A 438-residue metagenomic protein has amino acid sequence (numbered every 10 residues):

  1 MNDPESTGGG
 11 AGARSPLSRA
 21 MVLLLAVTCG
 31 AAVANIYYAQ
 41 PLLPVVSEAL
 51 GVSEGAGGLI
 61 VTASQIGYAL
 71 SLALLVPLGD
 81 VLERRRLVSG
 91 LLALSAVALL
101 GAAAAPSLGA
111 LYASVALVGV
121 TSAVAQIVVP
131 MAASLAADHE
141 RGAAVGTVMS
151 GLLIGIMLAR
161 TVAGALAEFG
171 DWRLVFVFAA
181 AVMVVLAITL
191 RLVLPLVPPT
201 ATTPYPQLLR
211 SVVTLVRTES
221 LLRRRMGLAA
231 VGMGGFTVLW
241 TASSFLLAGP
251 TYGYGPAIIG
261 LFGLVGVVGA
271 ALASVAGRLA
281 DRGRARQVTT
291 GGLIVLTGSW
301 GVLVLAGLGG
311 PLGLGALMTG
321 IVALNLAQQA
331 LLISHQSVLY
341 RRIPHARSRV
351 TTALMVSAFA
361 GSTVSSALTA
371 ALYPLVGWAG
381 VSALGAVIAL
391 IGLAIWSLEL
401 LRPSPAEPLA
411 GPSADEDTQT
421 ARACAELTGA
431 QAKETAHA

Functional and structural regions predicted by a protein language model:
T7-S15, L194-G227: Juxtamembrane intracellular "pre-TM" segments in multi-pass secondary transporters
L70-L108: Conserved MFS/SLC helix-loop-helix module at the cytosolic interface between two early adjacent transmembrane helices
S71-E83, L272-A285, Y373: Helix-to-loop junctions at the C-terminal end of transmembrane segments in multipass secondary transporters
R86-L100, A180, Q287-V302, A386: Structural signature of the two symmetry-related core transmembrane helices
V115-L152: Cytoplasmic helix-loop-helix junction between adjacent transmembrane helices in 12-TM secondary transporters
E140, G146-L194: Helix-loop-helix hairpin linking two adjacent transmembrane segments in secondary transporters
Q287-S334: C-terminal transmembrane helical hairpin of 12-TM major facilitator-type secondary transporters
R341-W378, L384-G385: A late C-terminal transmembrane helix in Major Facilitator Superfamily
